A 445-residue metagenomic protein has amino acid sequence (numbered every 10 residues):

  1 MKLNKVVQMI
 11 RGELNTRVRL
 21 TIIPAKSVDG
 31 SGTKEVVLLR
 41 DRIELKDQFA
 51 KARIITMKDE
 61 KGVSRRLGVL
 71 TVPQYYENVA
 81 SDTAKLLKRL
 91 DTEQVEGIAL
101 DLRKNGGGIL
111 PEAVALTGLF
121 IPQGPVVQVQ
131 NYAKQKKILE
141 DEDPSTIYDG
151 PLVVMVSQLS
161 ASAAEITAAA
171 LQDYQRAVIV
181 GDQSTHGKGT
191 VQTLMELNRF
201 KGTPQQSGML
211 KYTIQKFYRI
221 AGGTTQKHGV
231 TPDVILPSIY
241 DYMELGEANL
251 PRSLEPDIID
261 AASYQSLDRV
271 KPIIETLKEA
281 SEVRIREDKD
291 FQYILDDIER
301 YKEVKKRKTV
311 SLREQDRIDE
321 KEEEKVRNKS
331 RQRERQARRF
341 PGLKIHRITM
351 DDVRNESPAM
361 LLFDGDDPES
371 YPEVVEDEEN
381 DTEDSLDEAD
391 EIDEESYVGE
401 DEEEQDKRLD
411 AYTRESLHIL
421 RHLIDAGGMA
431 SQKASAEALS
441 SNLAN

Functional and structural regions predicted by a protein language model:
M1-K201, Q405-L409: Cleft-lining beta-strand/loop regions that shape enzyme active-site pockets
T16-V18, K34, G68, E96-I98 (+7 more regions): Structural beta-strand/beta-sheet cores of well-ordered domains, especially the beta-sheet scaffolds that support
R89, D101, G107, Q128 (+10 more regions): Mixed-charge, polar/low-complexity N-terminal
A163, Q175, V180-D182, H186-L245: Polar, glycine-rich mid-to-C-terminal structural blocks that act as macromolecule-binding/assembly scaffolds
R219-I220, T224-Q432, A436-S440: Conserved functional hotspot residues or short segments at active or partner-binding sites across diverse domains
N442-N445: Short, solvent-exposed mixed-charge patches
